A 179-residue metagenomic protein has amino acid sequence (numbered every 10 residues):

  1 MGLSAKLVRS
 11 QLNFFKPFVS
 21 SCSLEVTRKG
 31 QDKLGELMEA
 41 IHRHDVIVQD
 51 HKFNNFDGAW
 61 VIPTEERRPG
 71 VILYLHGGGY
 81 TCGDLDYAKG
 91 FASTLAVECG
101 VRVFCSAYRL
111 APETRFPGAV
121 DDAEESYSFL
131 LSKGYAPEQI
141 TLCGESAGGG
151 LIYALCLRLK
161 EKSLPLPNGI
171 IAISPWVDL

Functional and structural regions predicted by a protein language model:
M1-P63: A glycine/proline-hinged amphipathic helix-loop "lid/cap" segment that gates access to hydrophobic ligand pockets
F14, I47-L179: Alpha/beta-hydrolase superfamily serine-hydrolase fold, recognizing
